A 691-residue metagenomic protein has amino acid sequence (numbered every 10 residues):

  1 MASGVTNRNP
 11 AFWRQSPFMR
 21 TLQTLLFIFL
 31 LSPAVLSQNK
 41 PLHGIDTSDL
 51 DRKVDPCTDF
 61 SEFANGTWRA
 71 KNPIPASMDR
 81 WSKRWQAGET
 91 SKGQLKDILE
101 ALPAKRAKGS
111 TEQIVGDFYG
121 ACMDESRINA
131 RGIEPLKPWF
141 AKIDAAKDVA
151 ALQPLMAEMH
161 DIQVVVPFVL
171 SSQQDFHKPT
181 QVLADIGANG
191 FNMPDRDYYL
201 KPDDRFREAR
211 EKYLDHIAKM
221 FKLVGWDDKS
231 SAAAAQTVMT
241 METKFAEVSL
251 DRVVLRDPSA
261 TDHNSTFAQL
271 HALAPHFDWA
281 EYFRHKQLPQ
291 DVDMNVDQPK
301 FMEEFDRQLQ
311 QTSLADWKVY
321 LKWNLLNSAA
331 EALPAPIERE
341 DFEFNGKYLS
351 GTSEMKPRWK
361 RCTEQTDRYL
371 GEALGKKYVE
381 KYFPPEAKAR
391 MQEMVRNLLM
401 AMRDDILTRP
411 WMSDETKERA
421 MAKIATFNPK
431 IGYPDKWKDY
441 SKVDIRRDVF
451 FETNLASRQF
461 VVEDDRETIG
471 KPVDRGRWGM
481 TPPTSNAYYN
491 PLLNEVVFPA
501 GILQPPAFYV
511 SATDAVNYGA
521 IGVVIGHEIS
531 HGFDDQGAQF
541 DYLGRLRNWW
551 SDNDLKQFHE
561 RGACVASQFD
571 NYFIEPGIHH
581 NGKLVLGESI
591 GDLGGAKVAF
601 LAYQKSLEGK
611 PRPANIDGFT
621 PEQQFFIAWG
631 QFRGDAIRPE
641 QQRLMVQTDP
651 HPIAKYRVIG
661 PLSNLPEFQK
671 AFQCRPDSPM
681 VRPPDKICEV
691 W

Functional and structural regions predicted by a protein language model:
R20-F27: Sec-dependent signal peptide recognition, specifically the positively charged N-region followed immediately by
S32-A34: N-terminal signal peptide c-region/cleavage motif recognized by signal peptidases
S37-N39: Boundary at the C-terminal end of the N-terminal hydrophobic targeting segment
D49-A70, Y199, D203-K222, L586 (+1 more regions): Hydrophobic/aromatic-rich, well-ordered segments within soluble, folded domains that form packed cores
V54-R127: Active-site-surrounding "flap" and adjacent substrate/cofactor-binding loops of secreted or lumenal enzymes, prototyped
G88, V238, K244, L273-H276 (+5 more regions): Intrinsically disordered, low-complexity linker/terminal regions across diverse proteins
L102-N397: Noncatalytic, helix-rich "gating/capping" subdomain that lines the substrate-entry/channel surface of large enzyme
